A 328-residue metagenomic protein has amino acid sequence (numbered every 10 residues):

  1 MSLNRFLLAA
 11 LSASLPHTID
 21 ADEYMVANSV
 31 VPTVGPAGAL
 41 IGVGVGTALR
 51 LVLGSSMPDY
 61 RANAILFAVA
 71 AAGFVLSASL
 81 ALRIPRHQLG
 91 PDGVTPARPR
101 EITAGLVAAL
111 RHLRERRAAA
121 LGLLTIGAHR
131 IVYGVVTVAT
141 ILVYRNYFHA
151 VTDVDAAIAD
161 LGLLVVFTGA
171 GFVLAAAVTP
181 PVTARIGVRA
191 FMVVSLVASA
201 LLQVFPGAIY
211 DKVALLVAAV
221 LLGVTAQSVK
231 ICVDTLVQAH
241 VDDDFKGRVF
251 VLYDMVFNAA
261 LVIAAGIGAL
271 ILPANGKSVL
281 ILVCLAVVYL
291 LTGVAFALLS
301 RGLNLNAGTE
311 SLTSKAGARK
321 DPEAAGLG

Functional and structural regions predicted by a protein language model:
M1-L51, L121, T125-T137, A176 (+1 more regions): Substrate-agnostic recognition of the 12-TM MFS/MFS-like secondary transporter fold
L11, H17-T18, R61-N63, F67-R98 (+2 more regions): Helix-loop junctions on the cytosolic side of multi-pass membrane transporters, especially the intracellular loop
H17, R111-H112, Q203-P206: Surface-exposed charged/polar residues within alpha-helices that form helix-capping/stabilizing sites and interaction
V34, F67-V69, V75, R145-G328: C-terminal transmembrane bundle of multi-pass solute transporters/carriers
G35-A81: Helix-loop-helix hairpin linking two adjacent transmembrane segments in secondary transporters
R50-F67, R111-V178, N258: A single, central transmembrane helix in multi-pass transporters
H87-L124, K315-G328: Juxtamembrane intracellular "pre-TM" segments in multi-pass secondary transporters
